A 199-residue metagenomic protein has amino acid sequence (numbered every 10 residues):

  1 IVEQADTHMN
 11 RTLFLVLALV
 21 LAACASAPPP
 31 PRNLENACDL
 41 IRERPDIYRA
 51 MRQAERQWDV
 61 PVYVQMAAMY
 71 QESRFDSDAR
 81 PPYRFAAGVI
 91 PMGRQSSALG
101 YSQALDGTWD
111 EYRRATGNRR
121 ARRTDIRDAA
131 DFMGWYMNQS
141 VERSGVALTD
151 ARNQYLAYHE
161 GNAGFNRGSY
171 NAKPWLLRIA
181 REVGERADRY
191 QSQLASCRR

Functional and structural regions predicted by a protein language model:
I1-H8: Short, Lys/Arg-enriched N-terminal segments with co-localized hydrophobic residues within the first ~10-30 amino acids
N10-L17: Sec-dependent signal peptide recognition, specifically the positively charged N-region followed immediately by
L17-A18, P31: Residue-level signal for mature regions of secreted extracellular proteins and peptides
V20-A23: C-terminal motif of bacterial Sec signal peptides marking the signal peptidase cleavage site
A27-R199: Catalytic glycan-binding domains that act on GlcNAc-containing polysaccharides
